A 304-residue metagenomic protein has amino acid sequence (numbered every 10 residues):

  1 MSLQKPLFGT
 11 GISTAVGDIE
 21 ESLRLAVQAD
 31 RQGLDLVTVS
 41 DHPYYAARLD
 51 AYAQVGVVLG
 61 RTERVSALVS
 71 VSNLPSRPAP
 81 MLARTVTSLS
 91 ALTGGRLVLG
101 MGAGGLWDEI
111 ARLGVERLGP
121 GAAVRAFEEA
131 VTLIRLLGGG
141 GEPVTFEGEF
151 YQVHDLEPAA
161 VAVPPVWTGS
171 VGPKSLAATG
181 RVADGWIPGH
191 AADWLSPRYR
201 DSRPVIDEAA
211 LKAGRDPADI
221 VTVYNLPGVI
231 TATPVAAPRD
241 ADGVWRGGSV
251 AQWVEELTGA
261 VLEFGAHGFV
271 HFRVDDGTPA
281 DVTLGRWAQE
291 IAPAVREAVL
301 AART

Functional and structural regions predicted by a protein language model:
M1-T62, S66, P164, V274-G285: N-terminal beta1-alpha1-beta2 module of alpha/beta enzyme domains
S2-Q4, L25, P78-V182, R200-I220: Internal, glycine-rich beta/alpha segment that forms the wall or movable "lid" of small-molecule/cofactor binding
F8-E20, S72-P80, A162-V171, P238-Q252: Active-site mouth loops of central-metabolism enzymes
F8-I12, V37-V39, S66-S70, L97-M101 (+4 more regions): Hydrophobic faces of well-ordered beta-strands that scaffold small-molecule active sites in alpha/beta enzyme cores
G17-A29, L82-T85, G169-A178, S249-L262: Short, acidic/polar
G33, R61-R64, T93, G180-I187 (+1 more regions): Glycine-enriched alpha-helix->loop->beta-strand junction motifs that scaffold or abut catalytic
L49-V69, A126-L133, L284-R303: Alpha-helix-loop-beta-strand connector modules within alpha/beta enzyme cores
Y151, S196-P234, L284-T304: P-loop/Walker A phosphate-binding loop and immediately adjacent motor/lid segment at beta-alpha junctions
